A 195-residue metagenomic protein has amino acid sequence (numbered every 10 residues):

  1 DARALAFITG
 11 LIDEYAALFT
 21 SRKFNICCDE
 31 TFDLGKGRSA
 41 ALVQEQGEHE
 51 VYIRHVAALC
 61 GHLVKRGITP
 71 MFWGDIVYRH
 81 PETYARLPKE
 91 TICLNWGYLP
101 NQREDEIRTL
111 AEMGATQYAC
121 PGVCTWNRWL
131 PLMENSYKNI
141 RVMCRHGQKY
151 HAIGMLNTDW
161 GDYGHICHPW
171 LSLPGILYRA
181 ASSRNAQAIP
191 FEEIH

Functional and structural regions predicted by a protein language model:
D1: Substrate-binding/active-site clefts of carbohydrate-active enzymes
L5-A17, S21-K23, E30, L42-H195: Substrate-binding groove of N-acetylhexosamine-processing glycoside hydrolases
D33-R38: Short acidic/His/Gly/Ser-rich catalytic and metal-binding motifs that mark active-site loops of diverse hydrolases
